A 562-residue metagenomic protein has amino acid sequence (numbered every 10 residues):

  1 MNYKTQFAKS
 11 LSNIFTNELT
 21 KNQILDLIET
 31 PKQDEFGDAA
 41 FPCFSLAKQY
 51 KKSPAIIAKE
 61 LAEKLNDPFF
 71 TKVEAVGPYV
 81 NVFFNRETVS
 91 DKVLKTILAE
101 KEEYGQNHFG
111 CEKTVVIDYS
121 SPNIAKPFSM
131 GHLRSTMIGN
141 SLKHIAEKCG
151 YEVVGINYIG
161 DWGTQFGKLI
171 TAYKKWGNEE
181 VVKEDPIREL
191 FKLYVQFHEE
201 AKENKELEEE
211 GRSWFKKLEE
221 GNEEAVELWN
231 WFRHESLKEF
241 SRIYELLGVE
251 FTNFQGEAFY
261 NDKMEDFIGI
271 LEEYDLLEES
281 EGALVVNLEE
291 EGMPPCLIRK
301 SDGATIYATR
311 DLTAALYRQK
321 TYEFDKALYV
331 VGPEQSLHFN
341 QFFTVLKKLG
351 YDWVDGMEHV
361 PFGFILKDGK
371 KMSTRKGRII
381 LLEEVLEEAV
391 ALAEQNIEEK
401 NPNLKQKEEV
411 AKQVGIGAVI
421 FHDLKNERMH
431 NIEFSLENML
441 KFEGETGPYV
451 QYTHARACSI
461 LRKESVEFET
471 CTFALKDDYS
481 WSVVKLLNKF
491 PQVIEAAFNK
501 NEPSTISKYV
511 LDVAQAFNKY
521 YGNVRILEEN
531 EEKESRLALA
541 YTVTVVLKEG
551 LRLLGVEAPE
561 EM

Functional and structural regions predicted by a protein language model:
M1-D91, E102, F109-M562: Non-catalytic interaction-recognition regions
T96-E103: Short acidic (Asp/Glu) patches
